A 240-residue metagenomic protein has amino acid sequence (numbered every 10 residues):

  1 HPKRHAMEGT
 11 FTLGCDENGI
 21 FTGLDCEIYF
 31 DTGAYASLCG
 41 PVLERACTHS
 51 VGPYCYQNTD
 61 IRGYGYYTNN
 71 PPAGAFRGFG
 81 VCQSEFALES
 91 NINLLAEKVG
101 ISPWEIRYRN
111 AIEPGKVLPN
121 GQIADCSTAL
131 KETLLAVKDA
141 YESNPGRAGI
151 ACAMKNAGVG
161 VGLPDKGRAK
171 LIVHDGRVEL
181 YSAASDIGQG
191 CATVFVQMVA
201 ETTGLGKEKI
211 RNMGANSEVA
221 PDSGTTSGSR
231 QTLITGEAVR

Functional and structural regions predicted by a protein language model:
H1, D31-Y35, E113-L118, A157-V161 (+2 more regions): Flexible loop/turn segments at secondary-structure boundaries
H1, T22-E27, P103-I112, P145-A153 (+2 more regions): Beta-strand segments within the central parallel beta-sheet cores of soluble alpha/beta enzyme folds
H1-E17, A73-K98, P119-E142, S223-R240: Glycine-rich and small/hydrophobic secondary-structure elements
A6-S90, V159-D165, L233: Glycine-rich loop/linker segments at domain edges
F30, T59-G65, K170-I172, G206-R230: Flexible glycine/proline-rich, aromatic-decorated loop/lid segments
P41-H49, R77-E105, E132, A136 (+2 more regions): Alpha-helical support elements that line or immediately flank enzyme active sites and cofactor-binding pockets
Y67-P72, N110-L118, D175-V178, V219-S227: Short acidic (Asp/Glu) and glycine-rich catalytic loops that position anionic groups and cofactors
N110-R177: Helix-loop-helix junctions that connect adjacent transmembrane helices in secondary transporters/permeases, recognized
